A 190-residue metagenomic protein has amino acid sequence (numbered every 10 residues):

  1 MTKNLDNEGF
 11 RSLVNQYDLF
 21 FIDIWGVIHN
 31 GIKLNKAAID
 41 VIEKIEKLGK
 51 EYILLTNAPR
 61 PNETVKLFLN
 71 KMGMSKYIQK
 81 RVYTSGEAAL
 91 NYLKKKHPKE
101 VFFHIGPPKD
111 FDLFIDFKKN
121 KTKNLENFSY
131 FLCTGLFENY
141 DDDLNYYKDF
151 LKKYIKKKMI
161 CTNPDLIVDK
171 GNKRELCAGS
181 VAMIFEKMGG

Functional and structural regions predicted by a protein language model:
M1-G190: HAD-like aspartate-dependent phosphatase fold
